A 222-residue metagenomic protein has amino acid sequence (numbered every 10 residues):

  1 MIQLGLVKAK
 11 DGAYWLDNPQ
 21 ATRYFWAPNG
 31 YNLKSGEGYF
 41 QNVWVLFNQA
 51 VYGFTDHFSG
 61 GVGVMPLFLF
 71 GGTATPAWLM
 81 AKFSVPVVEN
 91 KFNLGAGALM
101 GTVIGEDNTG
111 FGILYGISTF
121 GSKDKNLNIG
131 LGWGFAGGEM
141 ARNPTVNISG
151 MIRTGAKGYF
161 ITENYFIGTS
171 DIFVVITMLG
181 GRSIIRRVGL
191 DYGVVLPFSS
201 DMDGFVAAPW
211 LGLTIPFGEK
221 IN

Functional and structural regions predicted by a protein language model:
M1-Q3: A short macromolecule-binding patch
L6-L114, T119-K123, G134-A136, T154-N222: Transmembrane beta-barrel domains of Gram-negative outer membranes and organellar outer membranes
G130: Glycine/small-residue-rich phosphate/adenosyl-binding loop
E139-T145: A general structural motif
N147-G150: Solenoidal tandem-repeat scaffolds enriched in leucines and small polar residues
